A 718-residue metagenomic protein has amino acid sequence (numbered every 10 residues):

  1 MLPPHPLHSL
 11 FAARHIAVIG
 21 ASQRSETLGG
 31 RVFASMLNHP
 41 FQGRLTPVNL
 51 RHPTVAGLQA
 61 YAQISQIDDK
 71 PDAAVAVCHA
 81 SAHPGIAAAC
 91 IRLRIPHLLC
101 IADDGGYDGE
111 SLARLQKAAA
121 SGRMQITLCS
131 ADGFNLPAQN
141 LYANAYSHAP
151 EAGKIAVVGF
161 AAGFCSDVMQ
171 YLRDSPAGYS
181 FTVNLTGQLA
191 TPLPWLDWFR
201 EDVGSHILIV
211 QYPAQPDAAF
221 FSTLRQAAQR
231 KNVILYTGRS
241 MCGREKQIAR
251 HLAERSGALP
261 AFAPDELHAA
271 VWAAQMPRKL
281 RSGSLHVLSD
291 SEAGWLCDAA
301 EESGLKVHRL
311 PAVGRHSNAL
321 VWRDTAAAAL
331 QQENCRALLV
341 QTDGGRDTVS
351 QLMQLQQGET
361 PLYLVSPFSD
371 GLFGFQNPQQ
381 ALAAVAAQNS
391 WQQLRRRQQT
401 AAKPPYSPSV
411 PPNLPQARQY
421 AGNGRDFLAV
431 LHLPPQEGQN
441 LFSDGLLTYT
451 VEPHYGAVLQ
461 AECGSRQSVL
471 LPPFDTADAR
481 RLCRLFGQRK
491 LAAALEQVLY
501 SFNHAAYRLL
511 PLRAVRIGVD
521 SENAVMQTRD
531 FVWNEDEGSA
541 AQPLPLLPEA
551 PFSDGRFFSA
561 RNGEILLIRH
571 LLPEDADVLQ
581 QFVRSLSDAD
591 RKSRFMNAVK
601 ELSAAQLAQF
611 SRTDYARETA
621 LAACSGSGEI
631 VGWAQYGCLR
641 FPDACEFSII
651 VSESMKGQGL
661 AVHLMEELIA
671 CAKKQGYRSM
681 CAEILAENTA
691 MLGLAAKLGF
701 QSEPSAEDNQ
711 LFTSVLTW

Functional and structural regions predicted by a protein language model:
M1-Q527: Catalytic-core regions of core metabolic enzymes, especially those transforming organic acids/acyl-group intermediates
Q59, A156, H286, L446 (+6 more regions): Generic structural signal for residues positioned in beta-strands
A74, V515-I517, D530-F531, F647 (+2 more regions): A structural signal for short, well-ordered beta-strand segments
A300, D530, A661-H663: Composition- and surface-driven signal marking solvent-exposed, interaction-prone regions in large proteins
D426-A429, A506, N523, W533 (+3 more regions): Low-complexity, compositionally biased segments
C463-S465, R529-D536, Q635-C638: Short beta->alpha transition motifs characteristic of CBS
D536-W718: Long, contiguous binding/interaction regions
